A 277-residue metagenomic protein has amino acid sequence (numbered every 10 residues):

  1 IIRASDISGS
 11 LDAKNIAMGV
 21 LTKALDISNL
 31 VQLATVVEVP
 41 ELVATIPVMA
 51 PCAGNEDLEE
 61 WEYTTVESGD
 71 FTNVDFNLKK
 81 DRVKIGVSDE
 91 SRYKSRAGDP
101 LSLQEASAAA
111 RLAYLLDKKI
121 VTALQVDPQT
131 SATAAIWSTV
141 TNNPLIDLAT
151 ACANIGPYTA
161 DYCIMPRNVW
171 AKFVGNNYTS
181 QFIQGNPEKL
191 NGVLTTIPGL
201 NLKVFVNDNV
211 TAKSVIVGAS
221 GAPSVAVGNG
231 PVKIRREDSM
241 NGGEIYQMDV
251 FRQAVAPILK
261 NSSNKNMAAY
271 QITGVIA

Functional and structural regions predicted by a protein language model:
I2-S8, A13, A113-D117: Short, Lys/Arg-rich flexible segments
I2-S8, T22, E38-T45, N77 (+2 more regions): Sequence/fold signature of self-assembling virion shell proteins
I7-D81: Assembly/oligomerization interface modules of large self-assembling protein complexes
K23, P47-D57, D70, D127-T150 (+2 more regions): Surface-exposed, low-hydrophobicity beta-strand/loop segments enriched in small/polar/acidic residues
N55-D57, S95-R96, K172-G175: Short helix/loop capping segments that flank catalytic or ligand/cofactor-binding pockets
K84-T159, Q271-A277: Alpha-helical scaffold segments that mediate packing/assembly in large oligomeric complexes
G86-E90, I164-V169, I216-S220, K260-S262: Helix N-cap / beta->alpha transition motif
V126-T196, L200: Extended, solvent-exposed, turn-rich assembly/linker loops in the middle of proteins
